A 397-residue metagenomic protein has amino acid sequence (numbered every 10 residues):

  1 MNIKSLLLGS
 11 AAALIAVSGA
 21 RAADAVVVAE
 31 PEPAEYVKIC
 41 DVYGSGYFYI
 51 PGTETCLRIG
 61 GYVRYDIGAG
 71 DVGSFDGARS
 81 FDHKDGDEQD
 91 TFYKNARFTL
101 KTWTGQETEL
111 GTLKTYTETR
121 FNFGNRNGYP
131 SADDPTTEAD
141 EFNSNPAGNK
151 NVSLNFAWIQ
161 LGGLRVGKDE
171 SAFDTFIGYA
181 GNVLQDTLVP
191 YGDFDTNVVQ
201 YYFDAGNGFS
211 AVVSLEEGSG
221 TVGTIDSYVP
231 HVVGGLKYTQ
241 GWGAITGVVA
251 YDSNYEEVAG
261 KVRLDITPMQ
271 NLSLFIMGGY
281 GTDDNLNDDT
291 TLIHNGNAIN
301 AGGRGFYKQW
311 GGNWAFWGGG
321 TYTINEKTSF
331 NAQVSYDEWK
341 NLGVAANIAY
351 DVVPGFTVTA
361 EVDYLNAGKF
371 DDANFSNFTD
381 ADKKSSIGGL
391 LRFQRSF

Functional and structural regions predicted by a protein language model:
M1-R64: N-terminal periplasmic/intermembrane-space "pro-region" immediately following the signal or transit peptide
G46-A69, R79, H83, D87-G220 (+1 more regions): Outer membrane beta-barrel
V63-A69, T117-F121, V166-E170, V213-E217 (+7 more regions): Transmembrane beta-barrel strands of outer-membrane/channel proteins
F75-K84, G128-P146, G220-S227, G281-N313 (+1 more regions): Solvent-exposed loop segments that connect transmembrane elements
A96-L100, V152-A157, D195-V199, P230-G234 (+5 more regions): Hydrophobic, lipid-facing positions within transmembrane beta-strands of outer-membrane proteins
E109-T112, G163-V166, N207-V213, W242-G247 (+4 more regions): Repeated loop/turn-to-beta-strand initiation elements of outer-membrane beta-barrel proteins
G234-A345: Detector for outer-membrane/organellar transmembrane beta-barrel domains, recognizing the amphipathic beta-strand
Y350-V352, Y364, K383-F397: Outer-membrane beta-barrel "beta-signal"
